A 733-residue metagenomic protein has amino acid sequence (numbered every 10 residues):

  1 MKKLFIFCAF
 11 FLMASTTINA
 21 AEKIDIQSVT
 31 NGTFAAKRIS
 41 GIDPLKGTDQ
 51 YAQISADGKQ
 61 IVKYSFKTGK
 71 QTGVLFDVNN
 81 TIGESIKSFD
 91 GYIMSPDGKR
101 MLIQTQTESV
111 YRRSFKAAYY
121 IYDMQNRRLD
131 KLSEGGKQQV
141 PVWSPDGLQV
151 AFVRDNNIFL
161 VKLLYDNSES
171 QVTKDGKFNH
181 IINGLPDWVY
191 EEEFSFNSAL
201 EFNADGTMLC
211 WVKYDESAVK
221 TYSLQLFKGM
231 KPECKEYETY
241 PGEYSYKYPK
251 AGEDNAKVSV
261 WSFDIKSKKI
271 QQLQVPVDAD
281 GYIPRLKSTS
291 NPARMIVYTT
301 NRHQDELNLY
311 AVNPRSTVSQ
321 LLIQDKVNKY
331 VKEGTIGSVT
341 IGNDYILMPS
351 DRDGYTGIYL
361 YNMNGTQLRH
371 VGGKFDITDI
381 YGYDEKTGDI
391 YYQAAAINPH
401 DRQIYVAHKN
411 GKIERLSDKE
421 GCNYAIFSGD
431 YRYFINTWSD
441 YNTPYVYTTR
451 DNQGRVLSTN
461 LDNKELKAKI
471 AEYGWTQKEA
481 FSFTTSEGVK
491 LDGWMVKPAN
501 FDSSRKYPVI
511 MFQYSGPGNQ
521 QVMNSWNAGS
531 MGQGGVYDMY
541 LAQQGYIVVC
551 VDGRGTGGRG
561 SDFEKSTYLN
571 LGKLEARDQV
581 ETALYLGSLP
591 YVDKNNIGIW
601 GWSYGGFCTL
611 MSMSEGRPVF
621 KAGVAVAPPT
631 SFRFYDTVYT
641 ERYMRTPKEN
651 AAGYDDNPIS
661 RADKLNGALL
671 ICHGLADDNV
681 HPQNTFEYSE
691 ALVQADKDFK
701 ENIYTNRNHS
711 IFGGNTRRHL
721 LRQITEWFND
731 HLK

Functional and structural regions predicted by a protein language model:
A21-K37, I265-Q274: A short helix->beta-strand "capping" segment at the edge of beta-propeller domains
V29, P292, Y424-K733: Serine-hydrolase catalytic core recognition
K37-I42, K87-I93, L185-A204, R285-L286 (+1 more regions): Signature of short aromatic-glycine-proline-rich micro-motifs recurring in repeat-based ectodomains
I39-D43, D49-Q50, I54-K63, G73-L75 (+18 more regions): Non-catalytic accessory segments flanking enzyme active sites
A52-G58, S65, M94, M101-R113 (+14 more regions): Beta-strand C-termini and the immediately following turn/loop, strongest in propeller blades
F66-G69, D123-R127, L163-D166, D264-K268 (+4 more regions): Short loop/turn segments that connect beta-strands within beta-propeller blades
G69-K70, Q106-Y111, F115-A118, S168-L200 (+3 more regions): Predominantly five- to eight-bladed beta-propeller fold
K70-G98, E108, E134-Q139, K326-K329: Blade-loop segments of beta-propeller domains
